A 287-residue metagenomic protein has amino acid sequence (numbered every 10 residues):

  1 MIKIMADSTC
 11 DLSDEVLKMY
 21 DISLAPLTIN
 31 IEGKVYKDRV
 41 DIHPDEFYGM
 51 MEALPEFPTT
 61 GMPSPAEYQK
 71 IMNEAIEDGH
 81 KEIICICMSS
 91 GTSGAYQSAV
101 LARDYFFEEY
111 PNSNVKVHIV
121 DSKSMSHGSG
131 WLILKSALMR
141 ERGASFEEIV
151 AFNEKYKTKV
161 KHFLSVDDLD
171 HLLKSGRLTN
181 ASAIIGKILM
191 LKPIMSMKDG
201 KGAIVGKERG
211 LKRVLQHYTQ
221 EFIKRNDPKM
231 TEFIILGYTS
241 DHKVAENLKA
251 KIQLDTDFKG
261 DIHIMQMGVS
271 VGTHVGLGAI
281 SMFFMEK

Functional and structural regions predicted by a protein language model:
M1-I2, H80: Local beta-strand N-terminus motif with an aromatic residue
K3, T9-L17, I22-S23, T28 (+5 more regions): Mixed-charge interfacial surface used for oligomerization/domain docking and macromolecular partner engagement
K3-P63, E67: N-terminal glycine-rich anion-binding loop in soluble enzyme alpha/beta folds
A53-D104, F146, V150: Glycine-rich phosphate- or other oxyanion-binding loops that anchor nucleotides, phosphorylated ligands
K70, V115-K116: Short amphipathic alpha-helical segments and their helix-coil junctions
I84-C87, V117-D121: Short acidic, glycine/Ser/Thr-rich loop/turn "cap" segments at secondary-structure junctions
N112: Flexible loop/hinge segments that line or gate small-molecule binding clefts
